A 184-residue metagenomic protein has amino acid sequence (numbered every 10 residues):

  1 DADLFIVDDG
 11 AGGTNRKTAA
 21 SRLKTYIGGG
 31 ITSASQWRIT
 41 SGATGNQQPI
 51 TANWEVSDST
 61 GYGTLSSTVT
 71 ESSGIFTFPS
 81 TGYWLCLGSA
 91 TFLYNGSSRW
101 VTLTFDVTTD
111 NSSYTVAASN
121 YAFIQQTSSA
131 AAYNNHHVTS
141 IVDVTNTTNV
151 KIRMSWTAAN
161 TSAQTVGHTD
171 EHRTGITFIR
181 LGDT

Functional and structural regions predicted by a protein language model:
D1-D9: Extracellular disulfide-bonded cysteine-rich modules/repeats
D9-G28: Short, surface-exposed terminal/edge motifs of secreted or surface/virion proteins that either
I27-W100, T109, N120-I124, S162-T184: Terminal (often C-terminal
T102-D106, R153: Beta-strand signatures of extracellular beta-sandwich domains
V107-Y114: Change "in extracellular beta-sheet-rich domains … of secreted and cell-surface proteins" to "in beta-sheet-rich domains
T127-K151: Short, surface-exposed tryptophan/glycine-enriched loops that mediate extracellular molecular recognition
M154-T161: Short beta-strand-plus-loop segments that form exposed binding edges in beta-rich domains
